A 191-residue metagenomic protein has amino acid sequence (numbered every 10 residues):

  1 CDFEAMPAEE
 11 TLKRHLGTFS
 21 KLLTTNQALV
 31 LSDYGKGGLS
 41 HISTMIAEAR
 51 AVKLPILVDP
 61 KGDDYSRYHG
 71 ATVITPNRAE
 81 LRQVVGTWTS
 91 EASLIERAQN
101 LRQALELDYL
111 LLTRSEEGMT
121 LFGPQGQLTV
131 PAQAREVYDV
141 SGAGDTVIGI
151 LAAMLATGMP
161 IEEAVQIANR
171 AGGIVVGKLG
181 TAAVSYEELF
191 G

Functional and structural regions predicted by a protein language model:
C1-A28, A182-G191: Conserved N-terminal subdomain of the carbohydrate kinase-like
F3-M6, E80-R82, R135-E136: A short, flexible beta-alpha/helix-coil linker loop
S20, Q99, N169-G173: Solvent-exposed alpha-helix faces
L22, A104, I174-V175: Short alpha-helical functional segments enriched in proximate histidine and acidic residues
V30, M45, L54-V58, D64-R67 (+4 more regions): Extended, hydrophobic alpha-helical segments in both membrane/secreted and soluble proteins
S32-Q127: Conserved phosphate/ATP/ADP-binding segment of small-molecule kinases
D108-Y109, Q133-F190: Conserved post-catalytic alpha-helical subdomain immediately downstream of the catalytic base and nucleotide-binding
